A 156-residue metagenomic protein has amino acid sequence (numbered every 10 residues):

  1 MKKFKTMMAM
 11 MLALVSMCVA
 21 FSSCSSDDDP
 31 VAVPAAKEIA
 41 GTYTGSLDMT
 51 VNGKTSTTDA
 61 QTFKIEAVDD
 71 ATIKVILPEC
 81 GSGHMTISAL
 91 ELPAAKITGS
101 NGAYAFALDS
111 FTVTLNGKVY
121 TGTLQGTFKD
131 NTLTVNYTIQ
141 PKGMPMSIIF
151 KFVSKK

Functional and structural regions predicted by a protein language model:
M1-M11: Bacterial N-terminal signal peptides that target proteins for export
K2-K3, C18-T42, S46, G143-K156: Bacterial Sec-dependent N-terminal signal peptides
M10-A20: Bacterial N-terminal signal peptides
S26, I87-N101, T132-K156: Edge beta-strand at a domain terminus
T44-V51, I76-G81, A107-V113, N136-Q140: Generic short beta-strand segments
K54-P93: N-terminal glycine/threonine-rich, aromatic-flanked beta-hairpin/loop signature
A60-E66, L90-K96, G122-T127, F150-S154: Hydrophobic/aromatic beta-strand elements that line small-molecule binding cavities or substrate pockets in beta-rich
A103-T138: Acidic, glycine-rich flexible loop segments
